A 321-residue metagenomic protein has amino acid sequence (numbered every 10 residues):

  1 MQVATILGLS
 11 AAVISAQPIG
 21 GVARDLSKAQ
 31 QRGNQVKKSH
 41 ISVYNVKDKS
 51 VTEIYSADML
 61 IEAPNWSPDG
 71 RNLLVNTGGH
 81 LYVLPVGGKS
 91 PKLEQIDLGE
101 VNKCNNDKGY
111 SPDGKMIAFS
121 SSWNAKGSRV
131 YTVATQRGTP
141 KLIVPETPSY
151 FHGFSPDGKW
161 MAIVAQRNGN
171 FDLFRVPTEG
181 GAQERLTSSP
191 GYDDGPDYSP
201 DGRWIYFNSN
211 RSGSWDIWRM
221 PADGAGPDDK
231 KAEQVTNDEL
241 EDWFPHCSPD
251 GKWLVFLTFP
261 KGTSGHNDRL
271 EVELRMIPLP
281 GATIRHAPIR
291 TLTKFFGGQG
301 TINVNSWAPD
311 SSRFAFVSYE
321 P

Functional and structural regions predicted by a protein language model:
M1-I6: Fungal secretory targeting signals
G8-Q17: Hydrophobic h-region of N-terminal signal peptides that target proteins for export in Gram-negative bacteria
Q17-P321: Sequence signature of WD/YWTD-type beta-propeller architectures
